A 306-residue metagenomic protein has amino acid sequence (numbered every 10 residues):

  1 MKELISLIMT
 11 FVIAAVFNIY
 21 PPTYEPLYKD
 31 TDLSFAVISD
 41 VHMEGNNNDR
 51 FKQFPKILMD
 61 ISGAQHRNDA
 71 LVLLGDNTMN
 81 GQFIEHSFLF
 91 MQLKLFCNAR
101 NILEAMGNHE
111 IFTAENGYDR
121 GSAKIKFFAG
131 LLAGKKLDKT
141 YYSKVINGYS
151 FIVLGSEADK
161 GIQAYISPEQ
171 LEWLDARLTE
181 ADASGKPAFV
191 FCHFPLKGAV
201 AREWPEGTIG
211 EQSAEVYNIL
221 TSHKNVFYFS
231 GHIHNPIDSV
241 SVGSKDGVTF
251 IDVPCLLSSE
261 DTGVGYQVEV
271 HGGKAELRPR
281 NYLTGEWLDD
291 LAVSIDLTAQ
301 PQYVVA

Functional and structural regions predicted by a protein language model:
K2-T10: Sec-dependent signal peptide recognition, specifically the positively charged N-region followed immediately by
V12-H86: N-terminal active-site segment of His-dependent metallophosphoesterases
Y20-P21, K29-D30, E269-A306: A short C-terminal boundary segment appended to hydrolase-like catalytic domains
V37-S39, L71-D76, I102-N108, L154 (+3 more regions): Active-site neighborhood of phospho(di)ester-bond hydrolases with catalytic His/Asp-centered motifs
V41-E44, N77-N80, N108-T113, E157-K160 (+4 more regions): Solvent-exposed loop/turn segments at secondary-structure junctions within structured extracellular/periplasmic domains
N46-R50, A114-S122, V200-I209: Short, flexible/disordered intra-domain loops and linkers
F83-D182, Q212-S222, D238-L256, D261-E276: Extended active-site neighborhood of metal-dependent phosphoesterases/phosphodiesterases
A164-Y165, A181-F227: Active-site-proximal segments of metal-dependent phosphoesterases and phosphodiesterases across multiple
